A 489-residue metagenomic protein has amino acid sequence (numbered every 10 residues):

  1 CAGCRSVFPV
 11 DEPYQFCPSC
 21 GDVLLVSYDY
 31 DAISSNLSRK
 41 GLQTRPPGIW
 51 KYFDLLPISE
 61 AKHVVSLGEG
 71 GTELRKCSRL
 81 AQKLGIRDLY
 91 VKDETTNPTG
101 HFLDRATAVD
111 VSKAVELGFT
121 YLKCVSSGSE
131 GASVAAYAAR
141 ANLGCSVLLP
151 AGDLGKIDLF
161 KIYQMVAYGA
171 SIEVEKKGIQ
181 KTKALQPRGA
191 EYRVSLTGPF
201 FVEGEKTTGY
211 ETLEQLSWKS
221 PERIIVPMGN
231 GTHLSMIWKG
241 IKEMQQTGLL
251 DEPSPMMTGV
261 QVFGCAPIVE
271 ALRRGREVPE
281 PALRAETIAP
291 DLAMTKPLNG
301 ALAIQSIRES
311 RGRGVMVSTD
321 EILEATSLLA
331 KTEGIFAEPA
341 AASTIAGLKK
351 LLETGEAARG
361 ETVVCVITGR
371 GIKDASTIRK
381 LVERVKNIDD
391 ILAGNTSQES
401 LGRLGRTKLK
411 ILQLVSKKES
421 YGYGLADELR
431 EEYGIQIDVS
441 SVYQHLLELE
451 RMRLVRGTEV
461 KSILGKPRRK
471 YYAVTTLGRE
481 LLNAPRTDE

Functional and structural regions predicted by a protein language model:
C1-N395: PLP-dependent amino-acid enzyme catalytic core
L348, Y443-E450: Short, hydrophobic-biased segments on the C-terminal half of alpha helices that form "recognition helices"
T407-I411, V442: Short alpha-helical "packing" element that flanks the helix-turn-helix/winged-helix DNA-binding module
V415-G424: Short capping segments at the starts of secondary-structure elements
G424-I435: DNA-recognition alpha helix
R451-P467: Beta-hairpin "wing" of winged helix-turn-helix
R468-P485: Basic, amphipathic "hinge/linker" alpha-helix immediately C-terminal to the N-terminal HTH DNA-binding motif
